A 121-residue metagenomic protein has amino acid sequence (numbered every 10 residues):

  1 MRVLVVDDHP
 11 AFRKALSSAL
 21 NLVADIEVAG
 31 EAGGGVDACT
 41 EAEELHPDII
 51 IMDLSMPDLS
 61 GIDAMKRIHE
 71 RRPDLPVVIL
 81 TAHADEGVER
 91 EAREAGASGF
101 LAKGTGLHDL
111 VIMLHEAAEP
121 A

Functional and structural regions predicted by a protein language model:
M1-F12, L16-L20: Conserved acidic segment of CheY-like receiver
D7, D53, T81: Active-site residues of response regulator receiver
D25-G33, E41: Short hydrophobic/Thr-rich beta-strand motif most characteristic of the beta2 strand and flanking loop of CheY-like
G34-D37, S60-D63: Acidic catalytic/metal-coordinating carboxylates
L45-I51: Active-site beta3 strand of CheY-like receiver
P57, D85: The feature encodes the CheY-like receiver
G87, T105-H115: C-terminal output helix
